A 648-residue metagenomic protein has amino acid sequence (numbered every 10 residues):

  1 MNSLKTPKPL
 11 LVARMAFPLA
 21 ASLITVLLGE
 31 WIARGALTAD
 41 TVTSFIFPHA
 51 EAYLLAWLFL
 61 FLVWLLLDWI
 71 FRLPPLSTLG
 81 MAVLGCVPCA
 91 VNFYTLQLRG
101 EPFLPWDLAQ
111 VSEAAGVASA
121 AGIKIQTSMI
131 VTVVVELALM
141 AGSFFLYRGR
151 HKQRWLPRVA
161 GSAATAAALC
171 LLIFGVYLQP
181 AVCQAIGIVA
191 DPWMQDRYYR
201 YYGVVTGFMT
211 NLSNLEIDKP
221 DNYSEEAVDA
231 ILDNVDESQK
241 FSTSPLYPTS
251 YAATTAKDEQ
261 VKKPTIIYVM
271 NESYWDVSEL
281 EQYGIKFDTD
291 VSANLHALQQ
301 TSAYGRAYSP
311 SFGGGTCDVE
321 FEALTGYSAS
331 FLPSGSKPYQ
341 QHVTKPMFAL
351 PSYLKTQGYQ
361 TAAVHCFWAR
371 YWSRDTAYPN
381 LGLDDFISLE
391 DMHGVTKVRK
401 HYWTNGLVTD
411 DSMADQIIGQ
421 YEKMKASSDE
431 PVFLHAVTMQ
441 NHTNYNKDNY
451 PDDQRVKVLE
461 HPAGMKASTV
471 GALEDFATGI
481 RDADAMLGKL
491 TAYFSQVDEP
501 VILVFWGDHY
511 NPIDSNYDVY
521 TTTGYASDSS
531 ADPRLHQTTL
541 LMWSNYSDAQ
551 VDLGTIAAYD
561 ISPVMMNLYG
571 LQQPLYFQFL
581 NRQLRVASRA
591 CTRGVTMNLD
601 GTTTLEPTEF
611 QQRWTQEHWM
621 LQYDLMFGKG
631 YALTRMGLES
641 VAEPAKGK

Functional and structural regions predicted by a protein language model:
N2-Y199: Transmembrane and membrane-interface helices of multi-pass, inner-membrane envelope-modifying transferases
L28, A114, V205-F208, V228 (+3 more regions): Generic structural signal of hydrophobic/aromatic residues within well-ordered alpha-helices of folded domains
R99, D107-G116, S128-V131, G207-I217 (+2 more regions): Short alpha-helical interface patches
L104, Q126, S224, A463-K466 (+1 more regions): Ser/Thr-centered flexible coil motifs
L108-V111, Y201-V205, E225, S292 (+2 more regions): Alpha-helix initiation and N-capping motif
G175-Y268: Membrane-interface segments at or immediately adjacent to transmembrane helices that form the boundary between
S242, L246-K262, Y268-N271, W275-K648: Solvent-exposed soluble domains appended to multi-pass membrane proteins
